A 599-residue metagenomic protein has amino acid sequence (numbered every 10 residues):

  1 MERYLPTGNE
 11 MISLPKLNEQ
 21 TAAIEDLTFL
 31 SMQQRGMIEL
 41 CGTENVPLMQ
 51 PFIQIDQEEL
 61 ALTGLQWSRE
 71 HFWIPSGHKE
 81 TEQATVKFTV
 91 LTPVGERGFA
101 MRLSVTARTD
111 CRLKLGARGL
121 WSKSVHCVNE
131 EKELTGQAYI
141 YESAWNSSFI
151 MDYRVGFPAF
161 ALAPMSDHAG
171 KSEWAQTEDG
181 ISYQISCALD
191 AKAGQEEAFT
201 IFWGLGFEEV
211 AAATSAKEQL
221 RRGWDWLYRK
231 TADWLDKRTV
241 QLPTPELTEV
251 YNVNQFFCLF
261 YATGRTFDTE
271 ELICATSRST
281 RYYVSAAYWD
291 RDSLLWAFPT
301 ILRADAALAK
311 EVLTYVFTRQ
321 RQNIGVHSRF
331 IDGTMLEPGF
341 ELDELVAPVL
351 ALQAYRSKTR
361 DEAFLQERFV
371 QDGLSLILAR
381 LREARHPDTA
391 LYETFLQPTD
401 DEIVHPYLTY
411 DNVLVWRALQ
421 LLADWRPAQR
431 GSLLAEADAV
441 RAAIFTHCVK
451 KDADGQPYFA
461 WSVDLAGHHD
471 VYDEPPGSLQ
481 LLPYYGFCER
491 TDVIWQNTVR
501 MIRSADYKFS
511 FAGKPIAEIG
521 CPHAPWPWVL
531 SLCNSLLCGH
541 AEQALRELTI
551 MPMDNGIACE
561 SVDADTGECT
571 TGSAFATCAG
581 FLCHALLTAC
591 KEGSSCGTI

Functional and structural regions predicted by a protein language model:
M1-D56, I74: Beta-strand-rich N-terminal accessory domains
T85, L91-A286, G597-I599: Acidic/polar, glycine-enriched structural segments that form the non-catalytic walls/loops of the carbohydrate-binding
A198, F202-T214, Y282-Y283, S328-R329 (+4 more regions): The feature captures the catalytic groove of carbohydrate-active enzymes
K237-L242, L294-A307, A347-F364, V413-Q429 (+3 more regions): Well-ordered alpha-helical scaffold segments within catalytic/enzyme domains
N254-T266, A304-H327, F369-A390, A435-G455 (+2 more regions): Long, well-ordered core segments of solenoidal/helical folds
V284-P387, N412, S573-G593: Aromatic-rich carbohydrate-recognition surfaces in CAZymes
A287-D290, L376-A379, H386-P387, H405-L414 (+1 more regions): Extended ligand-binding clefts on enzyme/binding-domain cores
R329-G333, A517-I519, R546-A579: C-terminal catalytic domain of Rieske-type non-heme iron oxygenases
